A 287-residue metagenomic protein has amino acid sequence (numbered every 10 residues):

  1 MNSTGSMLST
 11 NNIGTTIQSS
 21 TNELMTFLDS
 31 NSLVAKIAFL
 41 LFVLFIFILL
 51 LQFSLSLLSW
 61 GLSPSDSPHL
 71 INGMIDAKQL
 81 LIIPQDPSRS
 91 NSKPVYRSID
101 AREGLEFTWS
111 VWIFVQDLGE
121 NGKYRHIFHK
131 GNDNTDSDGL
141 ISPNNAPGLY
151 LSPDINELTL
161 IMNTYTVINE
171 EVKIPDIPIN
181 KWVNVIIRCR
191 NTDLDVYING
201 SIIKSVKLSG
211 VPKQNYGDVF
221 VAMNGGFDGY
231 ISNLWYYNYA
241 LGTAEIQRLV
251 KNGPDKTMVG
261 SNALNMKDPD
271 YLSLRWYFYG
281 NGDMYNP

Functional and structural regions predicted by a protein language model:
M1-P287: Extracellular glycan-associated modules
